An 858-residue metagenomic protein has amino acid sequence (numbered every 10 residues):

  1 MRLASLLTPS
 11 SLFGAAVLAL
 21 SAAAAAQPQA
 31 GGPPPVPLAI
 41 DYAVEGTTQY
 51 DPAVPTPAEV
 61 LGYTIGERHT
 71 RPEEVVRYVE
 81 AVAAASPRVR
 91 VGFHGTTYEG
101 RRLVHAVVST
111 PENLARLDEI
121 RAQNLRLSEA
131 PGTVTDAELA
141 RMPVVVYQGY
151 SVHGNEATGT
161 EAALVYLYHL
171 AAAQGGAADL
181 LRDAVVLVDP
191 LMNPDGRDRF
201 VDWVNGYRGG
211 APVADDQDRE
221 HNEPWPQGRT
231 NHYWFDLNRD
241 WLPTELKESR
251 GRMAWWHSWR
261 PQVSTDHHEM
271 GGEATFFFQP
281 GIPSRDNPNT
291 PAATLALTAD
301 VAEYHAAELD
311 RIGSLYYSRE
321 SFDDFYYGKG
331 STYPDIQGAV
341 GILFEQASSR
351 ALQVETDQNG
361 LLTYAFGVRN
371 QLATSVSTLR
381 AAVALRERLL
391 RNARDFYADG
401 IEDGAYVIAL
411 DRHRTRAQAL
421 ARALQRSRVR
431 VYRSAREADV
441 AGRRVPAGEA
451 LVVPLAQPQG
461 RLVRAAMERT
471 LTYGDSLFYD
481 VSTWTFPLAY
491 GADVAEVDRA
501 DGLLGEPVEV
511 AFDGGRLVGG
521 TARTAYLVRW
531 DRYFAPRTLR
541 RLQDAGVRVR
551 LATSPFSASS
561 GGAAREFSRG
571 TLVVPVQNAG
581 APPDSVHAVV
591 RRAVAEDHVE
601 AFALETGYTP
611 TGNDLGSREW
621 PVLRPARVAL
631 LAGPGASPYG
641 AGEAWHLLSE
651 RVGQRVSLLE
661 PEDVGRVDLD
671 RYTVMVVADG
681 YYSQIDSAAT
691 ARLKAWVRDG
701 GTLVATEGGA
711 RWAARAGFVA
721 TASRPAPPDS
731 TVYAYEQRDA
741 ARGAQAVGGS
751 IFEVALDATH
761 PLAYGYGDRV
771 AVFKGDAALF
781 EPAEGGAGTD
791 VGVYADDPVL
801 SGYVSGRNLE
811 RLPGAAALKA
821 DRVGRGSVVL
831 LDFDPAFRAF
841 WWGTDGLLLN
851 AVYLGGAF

Functional and structural regions predicted by a protein language model:
M1-T8: N-terminal secretory signal peptides that target proteins for export/translocation
P9-A22: Bacterial N-terminal signal peptides
Q27-L187, Y233, R239-D240, E245-G251 (+6 more regions): Intrinsic-disorder/low-complexity accessory segments
L167, D183-G206, A211: Carboxylate/His-rich catalytic cores and anion/metal-binding grooves
D189-N193, V204, H267-T275, G709: Short, solvent-exposed turn/loop segments enriched in Gly/Ser/Thr/Pro and often Arg
D202-N222, L242, L246-S249, P261 (+1 more regions): Active-site cavity-forming subdomains of large catalytic enzyme subunits
D215-F235: Aromatic- and acidic-residue-enriched carbohydrate-binding clefts of CAZyme catalytic domains
D266-H267, V677: Conserved beta-strand positions
